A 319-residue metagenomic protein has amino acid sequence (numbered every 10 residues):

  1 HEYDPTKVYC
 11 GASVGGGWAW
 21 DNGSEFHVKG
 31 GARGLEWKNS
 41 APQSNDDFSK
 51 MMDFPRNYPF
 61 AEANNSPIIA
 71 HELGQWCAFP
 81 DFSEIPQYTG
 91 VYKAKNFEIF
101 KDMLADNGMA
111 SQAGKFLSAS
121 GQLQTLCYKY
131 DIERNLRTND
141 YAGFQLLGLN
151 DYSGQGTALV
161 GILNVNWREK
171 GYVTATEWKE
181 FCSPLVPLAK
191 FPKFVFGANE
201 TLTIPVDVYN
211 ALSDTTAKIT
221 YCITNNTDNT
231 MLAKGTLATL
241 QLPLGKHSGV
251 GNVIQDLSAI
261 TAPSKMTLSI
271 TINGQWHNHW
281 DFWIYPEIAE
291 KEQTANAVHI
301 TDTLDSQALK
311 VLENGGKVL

Functional and structural regions predicted by a protein language model:
H1-D151, G156-T157, L163: Substrate-binding/catalytic cleft of secreted carbohydrate-active enzymes, primarily glycoside hydrolases
Y88-L319: Carbohydrate-binding surfaces of carbohydrate-active enzymes
